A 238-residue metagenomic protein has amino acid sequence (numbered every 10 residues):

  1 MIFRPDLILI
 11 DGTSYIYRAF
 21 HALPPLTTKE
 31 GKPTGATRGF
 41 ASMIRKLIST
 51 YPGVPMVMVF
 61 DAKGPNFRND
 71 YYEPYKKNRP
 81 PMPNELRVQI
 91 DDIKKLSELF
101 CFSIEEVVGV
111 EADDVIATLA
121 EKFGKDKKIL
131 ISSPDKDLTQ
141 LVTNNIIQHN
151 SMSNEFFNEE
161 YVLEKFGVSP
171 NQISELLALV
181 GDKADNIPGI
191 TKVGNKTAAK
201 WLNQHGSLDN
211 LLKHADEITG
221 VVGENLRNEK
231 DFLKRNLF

Functional and structural regions predicted by a protein language model:
I2-R4, Y51-V57, F100-F102, K125 (+2 more regions): Non-catalytic nucleic-acid-binding/docking modules located in mid-to-C-terminal regions of nucleic-acid enzymes
I2-S132, D137-F156, L233-F238: Noncatalytic, basic helical substrate-engagement surface that gates or grips nucleic-acid strands
